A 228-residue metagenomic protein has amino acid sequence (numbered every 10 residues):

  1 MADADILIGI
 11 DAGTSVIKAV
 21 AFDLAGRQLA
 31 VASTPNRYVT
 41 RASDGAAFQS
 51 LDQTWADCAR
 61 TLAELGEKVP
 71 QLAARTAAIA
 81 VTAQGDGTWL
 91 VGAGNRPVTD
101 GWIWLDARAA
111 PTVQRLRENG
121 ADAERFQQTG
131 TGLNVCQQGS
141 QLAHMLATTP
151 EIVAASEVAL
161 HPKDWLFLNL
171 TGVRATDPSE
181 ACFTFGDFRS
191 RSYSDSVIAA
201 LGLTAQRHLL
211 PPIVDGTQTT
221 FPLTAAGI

Functional and structural regions predicted by a protein language model:
M1-T99, Q127, A155, A199 (+1 more regions): N-terminal glycine/serine-rich phosphate-binding loop of ATP-dependent small-molecule kinases, especially carbohydrate
A12-T14, F126-I228: Gly/Ser/Thr-rich active-site cleft segment
T40-A42, T112-R115, G186-D187, L223: Short, charged, surface-exposed secondary-structure boundary motifs
F48, L116-G120, T224-I228: Short, surface-exposed amphipathic charged segments that create phosphate/polyanion-binding patches used for binding
A93-P97, R115-G120, E124: Hydrophobic or amphipathic alpha-helical targeting/insertion segments
D106: Carbohydrate-associated surface elements
